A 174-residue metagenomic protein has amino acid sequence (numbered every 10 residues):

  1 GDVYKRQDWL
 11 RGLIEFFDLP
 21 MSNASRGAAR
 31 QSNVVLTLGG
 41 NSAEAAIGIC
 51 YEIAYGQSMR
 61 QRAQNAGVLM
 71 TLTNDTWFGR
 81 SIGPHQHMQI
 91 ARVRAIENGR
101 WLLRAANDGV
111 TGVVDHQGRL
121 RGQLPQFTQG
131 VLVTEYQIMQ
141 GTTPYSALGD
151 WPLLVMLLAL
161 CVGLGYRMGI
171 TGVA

Functional and structural regions predicted by a protein language model:
G1-A174: Enzyme catalytic cores with a strong preference for nitrogen-chemistry domains
